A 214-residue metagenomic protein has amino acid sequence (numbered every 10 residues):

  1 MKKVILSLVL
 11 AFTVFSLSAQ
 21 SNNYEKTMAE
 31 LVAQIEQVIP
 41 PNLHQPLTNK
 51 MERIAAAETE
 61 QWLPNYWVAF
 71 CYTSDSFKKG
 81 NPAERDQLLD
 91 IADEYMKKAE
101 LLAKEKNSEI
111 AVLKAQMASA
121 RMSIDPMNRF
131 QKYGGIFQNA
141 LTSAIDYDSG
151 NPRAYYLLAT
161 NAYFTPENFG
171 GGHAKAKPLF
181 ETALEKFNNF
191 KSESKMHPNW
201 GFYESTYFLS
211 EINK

Functional and structural regions predicted by a protein language model:
M1-K26: Bacterial Sec-dependent N-terminal signal peptides
S21-I35, A57-K79, K104-D125, G150-T165 (+1 more regions): Amphipathic alpha-helical repeat scaffolds of TPR domains
E36-M51, R85-Y95, F130-Q138, K177-L184: Helix-turn-helix repeat elements of alpha-solenoid scaffolds
P41, K78, P82-Q87, I124-K132 (+2 more regions): Short coil/turn and helix-start
I54, A99, S143-A144, A183: Canonical positions in the second alpha-helix
D86-F137: Hydrophobic, well-structured mid-protein blocks that either form specific transmembrane helices
R129-E167: A contiguous pocket-lining binding segment that forms or flanks enzyme active sites
